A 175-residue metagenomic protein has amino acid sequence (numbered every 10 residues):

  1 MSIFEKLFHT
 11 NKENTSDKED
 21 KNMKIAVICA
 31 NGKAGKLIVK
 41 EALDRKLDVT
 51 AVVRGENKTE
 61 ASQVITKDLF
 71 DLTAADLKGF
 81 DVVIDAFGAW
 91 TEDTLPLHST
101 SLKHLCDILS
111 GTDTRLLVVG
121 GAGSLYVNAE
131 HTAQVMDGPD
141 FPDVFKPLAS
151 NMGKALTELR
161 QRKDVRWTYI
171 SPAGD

Functional and structural regions predicted by a protein language model:
I25-R45: N-terminal Rossmann NAD(P)H-binding glycine-rich loop of SDR-like oxidoreductase domains
A26, T50, T168: Conserved beta-strand positions in the Rossmann-like core of class I SAM-dependent methyltransferases
N31, G55, A122: Residues in the short beta-alpha loop(s) of Rossmann-like NAD(P)-binding domains
L37, N57-T112: NAD(P)H-binding glycine-rich loop region in Rossmannoid oxidoreductase-like domains and their noncatalytic homologs
A51-K58, G174: Short, polar loop motifs at secondary-structure junctions
L95, P142-K154: Short-chain dehydrogenase/reductase
C106-P147, Q161, T168: Conserved Rossmann-fold NAD(P)-dependent oxidoreductase catalytic core, especially the SDR/UDP-sugar
T157-D175: Conserved beta-loop-beta element that borders a ligand/cofactor-binding pocket
